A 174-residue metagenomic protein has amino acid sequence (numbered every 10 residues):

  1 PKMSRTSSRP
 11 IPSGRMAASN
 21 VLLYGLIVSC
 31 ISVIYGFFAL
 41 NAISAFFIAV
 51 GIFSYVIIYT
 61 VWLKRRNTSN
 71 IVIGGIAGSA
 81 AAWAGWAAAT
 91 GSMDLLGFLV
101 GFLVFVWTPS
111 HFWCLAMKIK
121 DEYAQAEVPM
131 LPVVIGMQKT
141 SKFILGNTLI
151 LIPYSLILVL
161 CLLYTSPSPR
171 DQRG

Functional and structural regions predicted by a protein language model:
P1-P10, S110, L115-K120: Acidic (Asp/Glu-rich) catalytic motifs at the cytosolic membrane interface
K2-F46, I135-L160: Multi-pass membrane catalytic core of lipid/isoprenoid biosynthesis enzymes
A18-A89: Intramembrane alpha-helical segments
V56-T60, L103-I119: Transmembrane alpha-helical segments that form the membrane-embedded catalytic/substrate-channel core of multi-pass
W83-S92, I152-L156: Hydrophobic alpha-helical transmembrane segments in multi-pass integral membrane proteins
S92-G101, L163: Juxtamembrane helix-entry segments on the extracytoplasmic side of multipass membrane proteins
Y123-V133: Membrane-interface interhelical connector segments
Y164-G174: Single conserved hydrophobic/aromatic residue that forms the stacking wall/gate of nucleotide- or nucleobase-binding
